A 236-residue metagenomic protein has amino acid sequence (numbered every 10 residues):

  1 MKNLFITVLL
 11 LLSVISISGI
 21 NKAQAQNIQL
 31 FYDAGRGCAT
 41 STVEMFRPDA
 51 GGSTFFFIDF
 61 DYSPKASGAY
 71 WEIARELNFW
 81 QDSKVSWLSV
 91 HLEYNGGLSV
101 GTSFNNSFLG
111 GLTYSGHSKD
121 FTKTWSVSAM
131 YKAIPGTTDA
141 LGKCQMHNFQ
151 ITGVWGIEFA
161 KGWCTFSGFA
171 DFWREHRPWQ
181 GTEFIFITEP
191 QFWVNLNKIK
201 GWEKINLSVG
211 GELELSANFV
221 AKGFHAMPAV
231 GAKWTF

Functional and structural regions predicted by a protein language model:
M1-A25: Cleavable N-terminal export/targeting peptides
K22-P64: Short glycine/proline- and aromatic-enriched beta-strand/turn motifs that initiate or cap beta-hairpins
K22-Q24, G51-S53, N78-V90, H117-S126 (+2 more regions): Short loop/turn motifs that connect adjacent beta-strands in outer-membrane beta-barrel proteins
Y32-R36, F60-P64, L92-L98, A129-P135 (+3 more regions): Transmembrane beta-strands of outer-membrane beta-barrel pores
G35-G37, S63-S67, G101-N106, A140-H147 (+2 more regions): Replace "Gram-negative outer membrane beta-barrel proteins" with "bacterial and organellar outer membrane beta-barrel
V43, I73, G110-L112, I151-W155 (+2 more regions): Membrane-embedded beta-strands of outer-membrane beta-barrel proteins, especially the hydrophobic/small aromatic
K132-S208, E214-N218, W234-F236: Outer-membrane beta-barrel transmembrane domain signature
F224-F236: Outer-membrane beta-barrel "beta-signal"
